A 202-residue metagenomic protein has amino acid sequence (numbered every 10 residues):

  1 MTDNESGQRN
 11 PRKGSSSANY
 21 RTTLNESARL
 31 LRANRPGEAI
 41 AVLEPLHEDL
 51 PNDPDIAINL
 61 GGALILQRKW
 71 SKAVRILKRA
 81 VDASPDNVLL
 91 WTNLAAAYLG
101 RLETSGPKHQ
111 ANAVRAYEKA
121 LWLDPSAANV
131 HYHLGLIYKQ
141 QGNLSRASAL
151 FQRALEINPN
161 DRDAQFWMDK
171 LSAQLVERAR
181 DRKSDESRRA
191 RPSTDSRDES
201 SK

Functional and structural regions predicted by a protein language model:
T2-T22, D49, R178: TPR-adjacent "capping" and linker segments in tetratricopeptide-repeat scaffold/adaptor proteins
S17-N25, V88-L102: Amphipathic alpha-helical repeat scaffolds of TPR domains
Y20, P54-D55, V88-L89, A128-N129 (+1 more regions): Helix-start (N-cap) detector for alpha-helical repeat units in TPR-like alpha-solenoids, especially tetratricopeptide
R32-P45, L66-R79, L102-K119, Q141-R153 (+1 more regions): Structural signature of tandem alpha-helical TPR/SEL1-like repeats, specifically the intra-repeat loop/turn
